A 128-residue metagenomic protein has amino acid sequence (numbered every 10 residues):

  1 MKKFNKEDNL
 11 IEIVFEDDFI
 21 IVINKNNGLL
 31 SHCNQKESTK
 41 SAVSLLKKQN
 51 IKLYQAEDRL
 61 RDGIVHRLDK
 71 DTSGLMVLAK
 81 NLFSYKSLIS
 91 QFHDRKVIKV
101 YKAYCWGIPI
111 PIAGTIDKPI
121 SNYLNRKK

Functional and structural regions predicted by a protein language model:
M1-K128: RNA pseudouridine synthases
